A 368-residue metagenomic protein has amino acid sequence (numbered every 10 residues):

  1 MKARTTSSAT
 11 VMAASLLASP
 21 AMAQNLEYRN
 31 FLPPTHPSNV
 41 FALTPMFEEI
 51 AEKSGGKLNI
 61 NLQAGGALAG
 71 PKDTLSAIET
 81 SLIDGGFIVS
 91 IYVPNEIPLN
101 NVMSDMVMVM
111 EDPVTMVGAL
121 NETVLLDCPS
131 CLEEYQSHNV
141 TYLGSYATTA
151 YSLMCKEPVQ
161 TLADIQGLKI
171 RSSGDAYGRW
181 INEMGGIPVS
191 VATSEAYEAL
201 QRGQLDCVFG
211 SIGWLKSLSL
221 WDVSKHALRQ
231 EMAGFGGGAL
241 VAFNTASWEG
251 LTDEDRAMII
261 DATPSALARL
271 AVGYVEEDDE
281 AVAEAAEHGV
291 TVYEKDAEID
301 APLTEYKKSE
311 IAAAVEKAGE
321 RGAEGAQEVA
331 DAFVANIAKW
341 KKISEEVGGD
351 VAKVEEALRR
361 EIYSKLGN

Functional and structural regions predicted by a protein language model:
M1-T10: Bacterial N-terminal signal peptides that target proteins for export
T10-L16: Hydrophobic helical h-region of N-terminal Sec-dependent signal peptides in bacterial secretory/periplasmic proteins
S19-A23: Sec/Tat signal peptide C-region and signal peptidase I cleavage site
Q24-T115, Y142-N368: N-terminal secretory/targeting leader peptides
M110-S137: Short, solvent-exposed loop/beta-turn-alpha elements that line the ligand-binding surface or hinge of extracytoplasmic
